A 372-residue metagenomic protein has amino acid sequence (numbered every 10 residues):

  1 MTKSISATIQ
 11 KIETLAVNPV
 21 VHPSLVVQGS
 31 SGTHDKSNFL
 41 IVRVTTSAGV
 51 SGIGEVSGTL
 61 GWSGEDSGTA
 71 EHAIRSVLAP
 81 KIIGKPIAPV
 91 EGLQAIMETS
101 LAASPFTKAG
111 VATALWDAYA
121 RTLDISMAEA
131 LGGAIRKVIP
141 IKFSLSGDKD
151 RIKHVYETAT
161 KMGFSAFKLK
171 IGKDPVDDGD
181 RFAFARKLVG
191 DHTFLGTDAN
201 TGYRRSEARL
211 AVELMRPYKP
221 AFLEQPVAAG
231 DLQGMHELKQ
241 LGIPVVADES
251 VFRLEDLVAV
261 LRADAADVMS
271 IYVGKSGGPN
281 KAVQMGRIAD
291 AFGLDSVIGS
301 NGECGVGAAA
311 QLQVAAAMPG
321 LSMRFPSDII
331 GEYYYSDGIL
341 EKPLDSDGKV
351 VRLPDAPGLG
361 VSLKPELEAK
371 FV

Functional and structural regions predicted by a protein language model:
T2-L195, N200-R209, E213-P217, G331 (+1 more regions): N-terminal capping/lid subdomain adjacent to the active-site entrance of alpha/beta enzymes
A88-V90, M127-A130, F222-A229, S300-N301 (+1 more regions): Flexible, glycine/charged-enriched surface loops at secondary-structure junctions
G110-A114, Q284, V306-Q313: Short amphipathic alpha-helical face segments that pack within enzyme cores and frequently flank/anchor catalytic
D117, G133, A183, H236 (+2 more regions): Active-site phosphate/pyrophosphate- and oxyanion-stabilizing loops and adjacent acidic/basic residues in soluble
D117-R121, R287, L312-A316: Short glycine/serine- and small hydrophobic-enriched flexible loop segments
L169-G307: Catalytic core of soluble alpha/beta enzymes
E303-K342, A356: Active-site pocket-lining/capping segments in soluble small-molecule metabolic enzymes
